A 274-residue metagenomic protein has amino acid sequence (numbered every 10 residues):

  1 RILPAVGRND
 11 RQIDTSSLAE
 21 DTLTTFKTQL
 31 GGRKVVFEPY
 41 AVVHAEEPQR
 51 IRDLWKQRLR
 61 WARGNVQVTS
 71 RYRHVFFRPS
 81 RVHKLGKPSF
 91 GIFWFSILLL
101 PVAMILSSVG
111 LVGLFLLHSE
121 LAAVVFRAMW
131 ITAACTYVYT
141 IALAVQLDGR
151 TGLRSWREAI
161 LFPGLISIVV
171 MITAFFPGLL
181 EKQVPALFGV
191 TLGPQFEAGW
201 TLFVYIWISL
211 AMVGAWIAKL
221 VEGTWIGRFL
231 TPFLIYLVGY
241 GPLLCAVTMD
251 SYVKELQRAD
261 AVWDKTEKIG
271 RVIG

Functional and structural regions predicted by a protein language model:
R1-L114, G270-G274: Non-transmembrane catalytic domains and loops of membrane-associated enzymes and transporters that build or traffic
H74-K84, A123-G274: Juxtamembrane C-terminal module of membrane proteins
